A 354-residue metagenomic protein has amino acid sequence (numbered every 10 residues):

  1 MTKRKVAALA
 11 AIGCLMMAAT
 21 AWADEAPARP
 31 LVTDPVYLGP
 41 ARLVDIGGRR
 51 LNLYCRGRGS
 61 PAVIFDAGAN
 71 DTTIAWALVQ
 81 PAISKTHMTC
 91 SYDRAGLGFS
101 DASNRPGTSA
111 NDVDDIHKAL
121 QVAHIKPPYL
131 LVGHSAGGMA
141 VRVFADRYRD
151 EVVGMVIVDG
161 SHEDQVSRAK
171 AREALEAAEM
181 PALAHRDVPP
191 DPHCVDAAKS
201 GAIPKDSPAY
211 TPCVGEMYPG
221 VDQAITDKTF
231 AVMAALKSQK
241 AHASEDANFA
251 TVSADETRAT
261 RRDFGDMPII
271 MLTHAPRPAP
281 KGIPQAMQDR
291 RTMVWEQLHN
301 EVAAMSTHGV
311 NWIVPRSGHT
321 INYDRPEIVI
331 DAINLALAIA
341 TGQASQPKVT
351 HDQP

Functional and structural regions predicted by a protein language model:
M1-L9: Bacterial N-terminal signal peptides that target proteins for export
A10-A18: Bacterial N-terminal signal peptides
P30-R50: N-terminal cap/lid segment of alpha/beta-hydrolase-fold proteins
I46-F99: Conserved HGGG/HGGXW glycine-rich cap/lid loop of the alpha/beta-hydrolase fold
R94-V132, Y148, A174: Active-site loop/oxyanion-hole signature of alpha/beta-hydrolase fold enzymes
P127-K170: Conserved hydrolase catalytic core segment
A171-E301: Alpha/beta-hydrolase
T307-P354: Catalytic active-site module of serine/aspartate enzymes centered on a nucleophile-bearing elbow/loop
